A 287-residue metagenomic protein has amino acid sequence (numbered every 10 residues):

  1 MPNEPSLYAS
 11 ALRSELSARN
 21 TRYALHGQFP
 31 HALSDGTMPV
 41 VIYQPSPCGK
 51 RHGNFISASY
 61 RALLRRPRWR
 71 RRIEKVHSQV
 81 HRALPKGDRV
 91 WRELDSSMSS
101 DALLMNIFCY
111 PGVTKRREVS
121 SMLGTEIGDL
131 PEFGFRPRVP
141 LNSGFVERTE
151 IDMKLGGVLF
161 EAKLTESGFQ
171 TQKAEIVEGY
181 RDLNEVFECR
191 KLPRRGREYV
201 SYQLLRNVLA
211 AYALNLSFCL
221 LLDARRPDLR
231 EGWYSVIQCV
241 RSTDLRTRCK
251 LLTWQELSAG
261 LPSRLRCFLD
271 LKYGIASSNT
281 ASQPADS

Functional and structural regions predicted by a protein language model:
M1, Y212, L216, L221-S287: Non-catalytic C-terminal interaction segments of nucleic acid-processing enzymes
M1-D129, S278-S287: Nuclease-adjacent, charged terminal/linker segments that flank catalytic cores
R66, G87, S97, C189-L192 (+4 more regions): Electrostatic, structured charged patches in enzyme active sites and in nucleic-acid/phosphate-binding
M98, A102, N106, F145-R148 (+3 more regions): Short, well-structured alpha-helical interface segments that form or flank functional binding sites
V113, L159, T165-G168, A224-R226: Short loop/turn segments at secondary-structure transitions that flank enzyme active sites
D129-G156, A162-Q172, G196-R197: Active-site metal-binding core of divalent-cation-utilizing nuclease and nuclease-like domains
G157-V158, S217: Structural motif
T165-D223: Catalytic cores of nucleic-acid endonucleases
